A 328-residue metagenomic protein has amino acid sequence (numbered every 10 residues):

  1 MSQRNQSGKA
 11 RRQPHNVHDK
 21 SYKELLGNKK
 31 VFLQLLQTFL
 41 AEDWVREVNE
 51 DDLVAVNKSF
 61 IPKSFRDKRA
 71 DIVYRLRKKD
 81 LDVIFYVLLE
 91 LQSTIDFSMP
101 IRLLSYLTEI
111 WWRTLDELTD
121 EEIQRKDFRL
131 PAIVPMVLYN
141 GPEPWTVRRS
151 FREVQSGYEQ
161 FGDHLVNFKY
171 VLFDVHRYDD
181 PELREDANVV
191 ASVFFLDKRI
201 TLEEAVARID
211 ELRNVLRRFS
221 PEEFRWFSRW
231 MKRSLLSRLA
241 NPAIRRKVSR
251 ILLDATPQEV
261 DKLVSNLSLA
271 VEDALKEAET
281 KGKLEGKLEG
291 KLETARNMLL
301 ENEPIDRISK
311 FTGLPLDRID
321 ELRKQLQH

Functional and structural regions predicted by a protein language model:
M1-N188, L202-E204: Accessory alpha/beta interaction modules
N5-R12, N16, K79, V83-S93 (+2 more regions): Short, charged alpha-helical interaction segments and adjacent helix-coil junctions
